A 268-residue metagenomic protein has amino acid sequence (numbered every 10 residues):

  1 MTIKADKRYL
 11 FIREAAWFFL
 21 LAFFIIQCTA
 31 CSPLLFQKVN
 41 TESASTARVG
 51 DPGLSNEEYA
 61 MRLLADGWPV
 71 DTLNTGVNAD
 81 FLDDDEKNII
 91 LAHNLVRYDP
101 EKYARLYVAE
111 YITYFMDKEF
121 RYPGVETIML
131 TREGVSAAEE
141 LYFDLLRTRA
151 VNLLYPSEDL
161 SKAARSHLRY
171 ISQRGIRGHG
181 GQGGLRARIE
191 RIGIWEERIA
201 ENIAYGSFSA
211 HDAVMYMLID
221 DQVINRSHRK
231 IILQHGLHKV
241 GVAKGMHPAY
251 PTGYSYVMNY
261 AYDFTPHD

Functional and structural regions predicted by a protein language model:
M1-I12: N-terminal secretory signal peptides that target proteins for export/translocation
R13-L20: Sec-dependent signal peptide recognition, specifically the positively charged N-region followed immediately by
C28-C31: N-terminal Sec signal peptide cleavage junction
V39-K87: N-terminal low-complexity, Pro/Thr/Ser-rich intrinsically disordered segments that act as propeptides or flexible
V49-W68, A92, R132, R188-I192 (+3 more regions): Cell-envelope/ECM-targeting effectors and their regulatory/trafficking segments
A79-I192, R229, H235, K239: Short, well-ordered surface patches within globular domains
S157-H267: A well-ordered secondary-structure block
